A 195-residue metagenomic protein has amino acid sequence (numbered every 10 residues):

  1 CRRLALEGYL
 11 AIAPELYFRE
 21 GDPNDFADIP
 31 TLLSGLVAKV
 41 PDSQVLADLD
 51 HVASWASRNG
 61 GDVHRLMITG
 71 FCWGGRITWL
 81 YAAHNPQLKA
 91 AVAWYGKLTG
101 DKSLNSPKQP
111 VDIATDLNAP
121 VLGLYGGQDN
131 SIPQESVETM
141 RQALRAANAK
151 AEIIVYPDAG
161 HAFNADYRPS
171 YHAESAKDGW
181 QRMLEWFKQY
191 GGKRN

Functional and structural regions predicted by a protein language model:
C1-N195: N-terminal cap/leader regions of alpha/beta-hydrolase-fold enzymes, predominantly small-molecule hydrolases
